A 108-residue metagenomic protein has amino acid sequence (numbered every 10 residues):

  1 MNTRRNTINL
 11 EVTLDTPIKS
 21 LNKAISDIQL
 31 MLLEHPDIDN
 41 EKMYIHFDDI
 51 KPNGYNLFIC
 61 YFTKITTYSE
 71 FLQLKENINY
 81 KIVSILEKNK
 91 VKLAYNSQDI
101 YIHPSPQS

Functional and structural regions predicted by a protein language model:
M1-S108: Structured, soluble regulatory/oligomerization domains located on the cytosolic or IMS-facing side of membrane proteins
